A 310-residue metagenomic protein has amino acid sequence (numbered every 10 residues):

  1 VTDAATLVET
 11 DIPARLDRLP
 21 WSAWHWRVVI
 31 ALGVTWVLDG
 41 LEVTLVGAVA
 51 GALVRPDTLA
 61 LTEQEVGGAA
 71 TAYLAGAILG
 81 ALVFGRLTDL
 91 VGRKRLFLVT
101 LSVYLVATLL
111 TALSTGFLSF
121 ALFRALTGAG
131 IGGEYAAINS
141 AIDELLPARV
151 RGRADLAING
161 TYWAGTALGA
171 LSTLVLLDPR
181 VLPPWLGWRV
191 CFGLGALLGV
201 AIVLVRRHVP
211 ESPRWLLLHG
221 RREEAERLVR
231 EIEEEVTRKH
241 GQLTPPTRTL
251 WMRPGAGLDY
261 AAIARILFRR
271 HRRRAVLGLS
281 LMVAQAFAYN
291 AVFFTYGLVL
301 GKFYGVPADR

Functional and structural regions predicted by a protein language model:
V1-R310: Transmembrane-helix signature of 12-pass secondary carriers
